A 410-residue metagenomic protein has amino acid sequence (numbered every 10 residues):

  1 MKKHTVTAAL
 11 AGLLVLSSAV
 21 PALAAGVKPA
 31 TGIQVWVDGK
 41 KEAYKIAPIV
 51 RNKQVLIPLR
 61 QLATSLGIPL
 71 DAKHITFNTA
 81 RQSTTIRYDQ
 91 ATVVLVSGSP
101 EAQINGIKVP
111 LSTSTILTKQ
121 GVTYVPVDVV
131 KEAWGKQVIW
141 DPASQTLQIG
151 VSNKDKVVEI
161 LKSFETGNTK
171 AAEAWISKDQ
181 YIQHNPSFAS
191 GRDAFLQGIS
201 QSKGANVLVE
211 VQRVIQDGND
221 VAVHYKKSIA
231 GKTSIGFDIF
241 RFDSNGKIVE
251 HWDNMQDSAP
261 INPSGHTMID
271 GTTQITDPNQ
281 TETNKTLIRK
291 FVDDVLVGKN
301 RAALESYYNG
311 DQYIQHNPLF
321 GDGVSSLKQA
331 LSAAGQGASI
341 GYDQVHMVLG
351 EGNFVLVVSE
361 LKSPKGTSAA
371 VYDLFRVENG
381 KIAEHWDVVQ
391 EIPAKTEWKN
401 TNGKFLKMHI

Functional and structural regions predicted by a protein language model:
K2-S152: Primary recognition of N-terminal secretory signal peptides and signal-anchoring hydrophobic helices
G150-I410: C-terminal and inter-domain tail/linker signature
